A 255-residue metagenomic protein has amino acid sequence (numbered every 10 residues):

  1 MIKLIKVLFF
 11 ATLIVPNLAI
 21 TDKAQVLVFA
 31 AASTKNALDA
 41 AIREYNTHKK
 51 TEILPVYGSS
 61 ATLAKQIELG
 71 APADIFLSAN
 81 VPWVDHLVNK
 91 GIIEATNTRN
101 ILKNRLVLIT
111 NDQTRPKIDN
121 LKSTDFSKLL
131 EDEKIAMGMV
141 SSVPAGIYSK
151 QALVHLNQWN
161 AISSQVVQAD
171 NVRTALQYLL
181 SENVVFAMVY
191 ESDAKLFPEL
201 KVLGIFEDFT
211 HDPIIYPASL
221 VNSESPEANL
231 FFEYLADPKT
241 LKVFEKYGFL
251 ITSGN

Functional and structural regions predicted by a protein language model:
I2-F10: Sec-dependent signal peptide recognition, specifically the positively charged N-region followed immediately by
F10-L13, L200: Extended rod-forming repeat segments used as scaffolds/tethers
T12-A24: Bacterial Sec-dependent signal peptides at the C-terminal "C-region" and cleavage site
D22-H48, L54-V56, A61, K65-A71 (+4 more regions): Exported/periplasmic ABC-transporter solute-binding proteins
A95: Active-site phosphate-binding/coordination module
